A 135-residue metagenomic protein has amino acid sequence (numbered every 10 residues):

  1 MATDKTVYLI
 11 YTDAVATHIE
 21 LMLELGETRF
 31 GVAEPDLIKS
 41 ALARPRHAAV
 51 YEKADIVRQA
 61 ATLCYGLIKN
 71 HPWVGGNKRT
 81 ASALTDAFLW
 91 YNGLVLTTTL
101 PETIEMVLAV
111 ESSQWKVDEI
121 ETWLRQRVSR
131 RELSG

Functional and structural regions predicted by a protein language model:
M1-G135: FIC/Doc superfamily catalytic core
